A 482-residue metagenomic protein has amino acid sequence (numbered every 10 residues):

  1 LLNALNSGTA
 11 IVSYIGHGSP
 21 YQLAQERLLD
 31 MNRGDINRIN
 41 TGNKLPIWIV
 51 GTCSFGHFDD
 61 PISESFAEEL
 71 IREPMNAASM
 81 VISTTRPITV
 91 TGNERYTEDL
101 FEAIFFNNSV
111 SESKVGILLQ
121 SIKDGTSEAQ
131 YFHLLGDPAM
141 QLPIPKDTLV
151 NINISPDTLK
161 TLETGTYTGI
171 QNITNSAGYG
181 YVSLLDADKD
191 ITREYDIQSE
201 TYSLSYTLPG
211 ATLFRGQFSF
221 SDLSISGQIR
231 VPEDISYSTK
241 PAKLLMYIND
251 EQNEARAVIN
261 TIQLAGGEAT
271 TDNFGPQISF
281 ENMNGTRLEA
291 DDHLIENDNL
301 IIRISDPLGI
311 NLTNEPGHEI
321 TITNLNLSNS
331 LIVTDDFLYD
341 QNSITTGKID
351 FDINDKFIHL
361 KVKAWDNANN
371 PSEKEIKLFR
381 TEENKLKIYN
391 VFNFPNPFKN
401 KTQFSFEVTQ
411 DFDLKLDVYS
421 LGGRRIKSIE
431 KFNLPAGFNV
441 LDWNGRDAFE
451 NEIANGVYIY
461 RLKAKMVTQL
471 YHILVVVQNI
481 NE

Functional and structural regions predicted by a protein language model:
L1-P61: Catalytic-core segments of thiol-dependent peptidases
G51, F55-P156: Active-site-proximal C-terminal subdomain of hydrolase catalytic domains
L134-I170, A265-D298, S305, T381-P397: Short, compositionally biased P/S/T/A/G/V-rich stretches that sit at domain boundaries
L162-E200, N314-G317, L414-V418: Beta-strand-rich binding/interaction modules
S183, D190-L264, N282-G285, I295 (+1 more regions): Long, low-complexity serine/threonine/glycine- and acidic-rich segments characteristic of extracellular
A255, N369-E373, R425, E450-E452 (+1 more regions): A structural signal for beta-strand boundary/capping segments at domain termini and interdomain linkers
K377, N384, N451, N455-E482: C-terminal tail/sorting-segment detector
F379-G422, S428-F432, V440-W443, A464-Y471: Glycine-centered coil/turn sites that cap beta-strands in beta-rich domains
